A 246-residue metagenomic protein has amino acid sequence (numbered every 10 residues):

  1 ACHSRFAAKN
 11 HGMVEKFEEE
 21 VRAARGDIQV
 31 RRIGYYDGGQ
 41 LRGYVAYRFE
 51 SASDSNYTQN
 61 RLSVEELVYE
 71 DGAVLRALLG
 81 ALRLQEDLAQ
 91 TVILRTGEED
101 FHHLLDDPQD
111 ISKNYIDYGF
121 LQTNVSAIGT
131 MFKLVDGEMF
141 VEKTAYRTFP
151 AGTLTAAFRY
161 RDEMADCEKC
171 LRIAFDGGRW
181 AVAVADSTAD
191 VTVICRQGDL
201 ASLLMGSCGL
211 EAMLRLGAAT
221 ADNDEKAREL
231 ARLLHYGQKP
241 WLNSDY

Functional and structural regions predicted by a protein language model:
A1-Y246: Intrinsically disordered, low-complexity, positively biased terminal segments
